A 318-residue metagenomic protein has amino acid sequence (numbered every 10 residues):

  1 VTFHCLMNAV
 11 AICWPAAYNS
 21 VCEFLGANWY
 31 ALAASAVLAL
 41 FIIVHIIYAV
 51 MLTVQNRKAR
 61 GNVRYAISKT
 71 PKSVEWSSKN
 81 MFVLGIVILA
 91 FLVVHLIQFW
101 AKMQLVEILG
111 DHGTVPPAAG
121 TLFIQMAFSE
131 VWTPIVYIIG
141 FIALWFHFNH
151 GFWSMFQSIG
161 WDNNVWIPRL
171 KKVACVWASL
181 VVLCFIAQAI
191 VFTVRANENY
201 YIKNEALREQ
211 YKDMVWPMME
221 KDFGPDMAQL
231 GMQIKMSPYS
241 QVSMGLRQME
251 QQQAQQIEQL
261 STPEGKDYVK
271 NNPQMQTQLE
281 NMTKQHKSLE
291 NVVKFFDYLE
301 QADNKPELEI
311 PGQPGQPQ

Functional and structural regions predicted by a protein language model:
V1-E264, Y268-L279, K284-Q318: Membrane-embedded alpha-helical bundles that constitute the cytochrome b-like, heme-associated redox core of multi-pass
